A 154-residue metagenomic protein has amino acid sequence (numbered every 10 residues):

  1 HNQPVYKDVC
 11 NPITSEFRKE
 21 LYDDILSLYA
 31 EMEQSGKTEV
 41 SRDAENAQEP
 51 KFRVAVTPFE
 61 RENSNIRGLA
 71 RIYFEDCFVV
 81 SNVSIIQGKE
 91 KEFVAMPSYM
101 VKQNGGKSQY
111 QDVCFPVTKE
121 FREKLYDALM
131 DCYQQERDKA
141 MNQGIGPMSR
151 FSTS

Functional and structural regions predicted by a protein language model:
H1-S154: Single-stranded nucleic acid-binding surfaces, predominantly the OB-fold ssDNA-binding core
